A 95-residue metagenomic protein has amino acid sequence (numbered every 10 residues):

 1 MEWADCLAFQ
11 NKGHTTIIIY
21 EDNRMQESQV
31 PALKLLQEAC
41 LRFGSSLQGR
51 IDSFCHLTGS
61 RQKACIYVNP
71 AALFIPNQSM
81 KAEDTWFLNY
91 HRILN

Functional and structural regions predicted by a protein language model:
M1-F87, R92-N95: Eukaryotic intrinsically disordered, low-complexity regulatory linkers and tails enriched in Ser/Thr/Pro
